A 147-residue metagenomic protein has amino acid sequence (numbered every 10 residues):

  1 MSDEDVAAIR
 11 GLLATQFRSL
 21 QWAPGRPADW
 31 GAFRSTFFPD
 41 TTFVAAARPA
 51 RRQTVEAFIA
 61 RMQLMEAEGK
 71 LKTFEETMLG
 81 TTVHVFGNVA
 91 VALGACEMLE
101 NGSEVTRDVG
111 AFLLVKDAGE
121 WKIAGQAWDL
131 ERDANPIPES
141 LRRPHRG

Functional and structural regions predicted by a protein language model:
M1-S35, L141-G147: Short, low-complexity N-terminal intrinsically disordered segments enriched in polar/charged residues
Q16, F33-R34, T41, A92 (+1 more regions): Hydrophobic pocket/interface hotspot
R18-S19, L93-L99: Generic short beta-strand segments
D29-T81, V85-F86: A solvent-exposed, acidic/Ser-Thr-rich amphipathic alpha-helical stretch
E68-K72, M98-V105: Short, cysteine-centered beta-strand-loop-beta hairpins and adjacent loop/turn segments enriched in charged/polar
M78-V83, C96-M98, V109-V115: Hydrophobic/aromatic beta-strand elements that line small-molecule binding cavities or substrate pockets in beta-rich
T81-A90, L114-K122: A short, structured loop/turn motif at beta-sheet edges
R107-P138: Short beta-strand edge/turn micro-motifs at domain boundaries
